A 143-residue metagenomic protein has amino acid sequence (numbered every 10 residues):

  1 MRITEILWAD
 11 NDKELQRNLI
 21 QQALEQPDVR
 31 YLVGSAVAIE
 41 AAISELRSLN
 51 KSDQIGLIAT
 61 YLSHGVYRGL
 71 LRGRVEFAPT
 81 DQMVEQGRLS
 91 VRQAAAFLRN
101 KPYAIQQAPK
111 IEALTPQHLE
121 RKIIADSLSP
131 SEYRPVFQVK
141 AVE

Functional and structural regions predicted by a protein language model:
M1-T4: A surface/extracellular/periplasmic glyco- and lipid-processing/surface-interacting theme
L7-D10, Y61, Q82, I111 (+1 more regions): Residues at the C-termini of beta-strands that transition into short coil/loop
A9-G69: Hydrophobic alpha-helical
L15-R17, L62-V66, D81-R99: Hydrophobic alpha-helical segments within soluble ligand-binding/sensing domains
D28, K51, R74-V75, K101-P102: Residue-level recognition of short, well-ordered coil/turn positions that link secondary-structure elements
V33-G34, I58, P79, I105 (+1 more regions): Conserved active-site loop/cleft motifs that coordinate metal ions or position small ligands
R72-V84: Short beta-strand elements at the ligand-binding edges of bilobed clamshell
E85-E143: Hinge/cleft segment of the Venus flytrap/periplasmic-binding protein
